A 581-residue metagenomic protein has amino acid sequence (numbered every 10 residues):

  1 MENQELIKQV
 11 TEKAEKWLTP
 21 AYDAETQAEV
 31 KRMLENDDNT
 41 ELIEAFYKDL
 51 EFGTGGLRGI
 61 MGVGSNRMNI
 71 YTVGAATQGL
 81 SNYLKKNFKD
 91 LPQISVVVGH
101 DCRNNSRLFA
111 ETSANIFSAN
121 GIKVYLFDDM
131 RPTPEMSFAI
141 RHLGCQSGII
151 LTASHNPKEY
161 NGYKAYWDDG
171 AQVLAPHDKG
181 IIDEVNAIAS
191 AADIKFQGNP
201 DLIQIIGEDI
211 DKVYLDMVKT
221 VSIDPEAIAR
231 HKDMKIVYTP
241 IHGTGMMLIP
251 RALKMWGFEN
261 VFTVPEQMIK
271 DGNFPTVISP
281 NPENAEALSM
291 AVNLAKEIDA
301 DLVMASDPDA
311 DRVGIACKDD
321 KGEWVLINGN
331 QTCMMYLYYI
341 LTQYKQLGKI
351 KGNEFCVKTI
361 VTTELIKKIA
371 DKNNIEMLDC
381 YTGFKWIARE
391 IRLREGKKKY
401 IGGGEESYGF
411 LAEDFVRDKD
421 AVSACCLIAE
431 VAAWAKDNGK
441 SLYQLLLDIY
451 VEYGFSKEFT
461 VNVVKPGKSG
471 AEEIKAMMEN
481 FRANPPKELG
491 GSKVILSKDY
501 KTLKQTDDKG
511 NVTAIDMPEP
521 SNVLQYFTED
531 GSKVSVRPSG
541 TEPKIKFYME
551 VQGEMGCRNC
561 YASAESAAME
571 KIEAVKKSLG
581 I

Functional and structural regions predicted by a protein language model:
I7-S113, Q204-K232, T244: An N-terminal, well-structured beta->alpha segment
W17, A21, E25, E41-A45 (+3 more regions): Gly/Ser/Thr-enriched, mixed-charge loops and adjacent short helices that form phosphate/oxyanion-binding elements
F46-N66, A153-N156, I236, P240-A252 (+4 more regions): Conserved phosphate/anionic-ligand binding catalytic regions in large, soluble enzymes, centered on
V97-Y160, E259-G314: N-terminal small/polar loop signature for handling phosphorylated ligands or for N-terminal nucleophile
F109-F117, Y160-W167, D311-G329, I366: Short Gly/Thr/Asp-enriched flexible loops that form oxyanion-binding sites at enzyme active sites
Y166-K195, N330-N353, K358-K368, A421: Glycine-rich phosphate-binding loop plus the immediately following alpha-helix
K296, A300-L302, E323-V325, Q343-R537 (+3 more regions): Phosphate-binding and adjacent anionic-ligand microenvironments
